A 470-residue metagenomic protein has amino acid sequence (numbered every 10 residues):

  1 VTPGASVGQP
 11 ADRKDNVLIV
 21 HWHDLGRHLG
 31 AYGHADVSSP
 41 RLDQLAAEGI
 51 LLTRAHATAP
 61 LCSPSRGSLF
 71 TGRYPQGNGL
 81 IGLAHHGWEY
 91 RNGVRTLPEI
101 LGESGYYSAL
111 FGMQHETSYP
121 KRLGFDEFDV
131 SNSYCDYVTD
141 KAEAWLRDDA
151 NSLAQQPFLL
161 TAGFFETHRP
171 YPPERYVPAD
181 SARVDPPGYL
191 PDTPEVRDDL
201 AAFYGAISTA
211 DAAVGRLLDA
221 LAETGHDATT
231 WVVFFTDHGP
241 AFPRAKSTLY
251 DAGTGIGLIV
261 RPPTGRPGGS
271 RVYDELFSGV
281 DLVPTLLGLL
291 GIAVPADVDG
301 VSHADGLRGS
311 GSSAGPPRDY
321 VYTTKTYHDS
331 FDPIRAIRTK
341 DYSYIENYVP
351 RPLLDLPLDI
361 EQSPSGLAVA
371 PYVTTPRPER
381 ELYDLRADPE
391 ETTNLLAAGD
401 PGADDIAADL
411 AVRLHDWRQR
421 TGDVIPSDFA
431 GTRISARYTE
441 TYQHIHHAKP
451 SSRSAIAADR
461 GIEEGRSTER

Functional and structural regions predicted by a protein language model:
T2-T374, R380, P389-V412, T441-R470: Formylglycine-dependent sulfatase
P350-P352, Q419-I425, T439: Short, charged low-complexity linker/loop segments at the C-terminal edge of domains
L385-A387: Extracellular, beta-strand-rich glycan-interacting domains
A411-A430: Bilobed periplasmic-binding protein-like "clamshell/Venus-flytrap" ligand-binding domains
P426-T441: Short, charged, surface-exposed hinge/linker loops at domain edges that act as mobile lids or interdomain connectors
